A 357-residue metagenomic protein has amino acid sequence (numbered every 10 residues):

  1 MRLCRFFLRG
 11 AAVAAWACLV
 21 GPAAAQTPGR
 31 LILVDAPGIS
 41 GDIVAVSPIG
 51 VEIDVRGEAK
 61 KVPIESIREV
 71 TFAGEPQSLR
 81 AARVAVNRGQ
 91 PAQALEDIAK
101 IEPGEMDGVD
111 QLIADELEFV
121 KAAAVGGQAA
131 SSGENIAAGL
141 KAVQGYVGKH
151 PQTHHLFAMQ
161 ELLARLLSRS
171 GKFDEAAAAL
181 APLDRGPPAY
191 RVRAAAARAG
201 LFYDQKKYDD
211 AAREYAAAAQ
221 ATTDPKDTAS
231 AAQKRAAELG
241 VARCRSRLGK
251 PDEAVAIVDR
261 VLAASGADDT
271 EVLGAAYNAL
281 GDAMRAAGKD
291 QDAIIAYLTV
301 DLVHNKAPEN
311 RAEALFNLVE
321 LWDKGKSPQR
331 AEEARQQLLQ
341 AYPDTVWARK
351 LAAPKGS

Functional and structural regions predicted by a protein language model:
R9-G21: Bacterial N-terminal signal peptides
A24-D174, R185, A196, D204 (+4 more regions): Compositionally biased alpha-helical segments
N87, G127, R169, D204-Q205 (+5 more regions): Register position in tetratricopeptide repeats
G126-G127, S131, K234-R311: Alpha-helical adaptor scaffolds
I295-L302, V319, D323-V346: TPR/TPR-like (Sel1-like) alpha-helical repeat modules
